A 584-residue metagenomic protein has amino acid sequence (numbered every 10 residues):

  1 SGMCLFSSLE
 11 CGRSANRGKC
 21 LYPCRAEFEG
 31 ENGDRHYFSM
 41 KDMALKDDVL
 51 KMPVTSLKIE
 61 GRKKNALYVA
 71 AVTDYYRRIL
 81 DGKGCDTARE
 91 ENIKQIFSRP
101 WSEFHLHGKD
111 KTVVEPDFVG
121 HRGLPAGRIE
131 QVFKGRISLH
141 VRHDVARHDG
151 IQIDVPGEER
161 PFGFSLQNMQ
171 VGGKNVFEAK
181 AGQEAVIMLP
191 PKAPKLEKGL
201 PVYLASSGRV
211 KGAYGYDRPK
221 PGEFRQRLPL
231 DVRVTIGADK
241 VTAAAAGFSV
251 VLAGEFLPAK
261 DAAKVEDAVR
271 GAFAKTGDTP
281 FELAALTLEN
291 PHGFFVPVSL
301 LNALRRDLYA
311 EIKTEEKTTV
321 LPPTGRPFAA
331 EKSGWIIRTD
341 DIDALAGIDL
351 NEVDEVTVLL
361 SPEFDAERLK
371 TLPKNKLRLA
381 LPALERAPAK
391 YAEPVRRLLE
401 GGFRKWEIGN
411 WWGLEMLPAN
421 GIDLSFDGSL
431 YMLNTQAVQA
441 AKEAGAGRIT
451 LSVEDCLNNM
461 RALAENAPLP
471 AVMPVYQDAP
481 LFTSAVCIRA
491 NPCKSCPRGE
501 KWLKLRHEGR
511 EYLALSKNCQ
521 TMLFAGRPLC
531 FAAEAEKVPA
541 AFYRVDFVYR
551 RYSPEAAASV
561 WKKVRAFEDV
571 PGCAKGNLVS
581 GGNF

Functional and structural regions predicted by a protein language model:
S1-S56, K63-F584: Active-site pocket-lining/capping segments in soluble small-molecule metabolic enzymes
